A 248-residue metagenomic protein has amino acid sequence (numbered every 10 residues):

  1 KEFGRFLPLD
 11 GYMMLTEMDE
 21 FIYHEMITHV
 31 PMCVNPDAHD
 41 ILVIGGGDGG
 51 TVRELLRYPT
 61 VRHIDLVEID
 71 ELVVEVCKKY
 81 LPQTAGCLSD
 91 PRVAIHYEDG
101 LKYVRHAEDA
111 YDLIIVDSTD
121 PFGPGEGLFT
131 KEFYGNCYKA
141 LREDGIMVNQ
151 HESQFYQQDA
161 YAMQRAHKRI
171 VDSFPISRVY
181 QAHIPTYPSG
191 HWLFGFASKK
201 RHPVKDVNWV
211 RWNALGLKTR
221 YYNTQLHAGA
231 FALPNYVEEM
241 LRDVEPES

Functional and structural regions predicted by a protein language model:
K1-F6: N-terminal auxiliary segments of SAM/dcSAM-dependent transferases
M14, S153-Q157, I184: Short histidine/acidic/glycine/proline-rich micro-motifs that form metal- and phosphate-coordinating active-site loops
D19-D144, Y156-M163: The AdoMet/dcAdoMet-binding core of the Class I SAM-like
Y111, M147, S177-R178: Short, structured loop/turn "capping" segments at alpha-beta junctions
Y134-G135, A160-H183, G195: Conserved Class I S-adenosyl-L-methionine
D144-H151: Conserved beta-strand signature within the Rossmann-like core of class I S-adenosyl-L-methionine
S189-S248: SAM/dcSAM-binding transferase cores
